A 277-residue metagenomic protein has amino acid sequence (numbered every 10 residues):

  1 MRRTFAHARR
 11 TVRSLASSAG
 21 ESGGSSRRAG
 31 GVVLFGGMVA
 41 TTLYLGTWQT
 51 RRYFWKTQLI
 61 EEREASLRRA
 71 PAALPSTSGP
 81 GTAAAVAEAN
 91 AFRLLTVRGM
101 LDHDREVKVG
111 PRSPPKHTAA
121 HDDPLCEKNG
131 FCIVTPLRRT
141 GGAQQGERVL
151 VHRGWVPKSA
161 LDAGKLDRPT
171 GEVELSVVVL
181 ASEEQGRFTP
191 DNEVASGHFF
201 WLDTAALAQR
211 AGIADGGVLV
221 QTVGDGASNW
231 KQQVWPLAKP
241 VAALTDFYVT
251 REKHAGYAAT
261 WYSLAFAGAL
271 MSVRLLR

Functional and structural regions predicted by a protein language model:
R2-R277: Surface-exposed, charge/polar-rich loops and edge strands
